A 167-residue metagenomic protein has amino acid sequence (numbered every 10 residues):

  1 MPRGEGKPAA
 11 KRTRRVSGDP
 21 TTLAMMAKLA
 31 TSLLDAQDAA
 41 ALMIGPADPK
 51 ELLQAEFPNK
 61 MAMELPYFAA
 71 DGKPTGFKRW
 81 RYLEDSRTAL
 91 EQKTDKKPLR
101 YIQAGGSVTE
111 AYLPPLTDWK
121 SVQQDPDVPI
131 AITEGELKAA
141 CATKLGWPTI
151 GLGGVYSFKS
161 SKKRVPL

Functional and structural regions predicted by a protein language model:
M1-M63, Y67: Short, small/acidic-rich helices and loops at N termini and domain boundaries of DNA replication/processing enzymes
Q54-L167: Phosphate-handling DNA/RNA-contact segment within nucleic-acid enzymes
